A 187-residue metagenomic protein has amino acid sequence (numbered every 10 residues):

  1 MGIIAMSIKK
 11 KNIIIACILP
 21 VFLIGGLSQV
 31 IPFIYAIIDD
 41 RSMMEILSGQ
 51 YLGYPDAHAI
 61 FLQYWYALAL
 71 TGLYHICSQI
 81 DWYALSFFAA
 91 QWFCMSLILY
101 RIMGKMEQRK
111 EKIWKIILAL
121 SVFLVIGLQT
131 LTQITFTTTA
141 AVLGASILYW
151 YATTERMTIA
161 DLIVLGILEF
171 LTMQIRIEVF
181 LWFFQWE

Functional and structural regions predicted by a protein language model:
I3-I18, M157: N-terminal membrane topogenic signal
I15-I60, T71-H75: Extracytoplasmic loop-helix module adjacent to an early transmembrane segment
D56-A90: Short hydrophobic/aromatic helix or loop-helix immediately within or flanking a transmembrane segment in polytopic
A89-Q108: Transmembrane-helix motifs of polytopic, lipid-linked glycan transferases
I117-L143, F170, Q174: Aromatic- and kink-enriched transmembrane "portal" helix at the membrane-lumen/periplasm boundary that abuts
G144-D161: Membrane-interface transmembrane helices that cradle and orient dolichyl/undecaprenyl
D161-I177: Membrane-interface alpha helices of multi-pass inner-membrane proteins
I177-E187: Transmembrane-embedded, aromatic-rich helix segments that form part of the hydrophobic channel/pocket engaging
